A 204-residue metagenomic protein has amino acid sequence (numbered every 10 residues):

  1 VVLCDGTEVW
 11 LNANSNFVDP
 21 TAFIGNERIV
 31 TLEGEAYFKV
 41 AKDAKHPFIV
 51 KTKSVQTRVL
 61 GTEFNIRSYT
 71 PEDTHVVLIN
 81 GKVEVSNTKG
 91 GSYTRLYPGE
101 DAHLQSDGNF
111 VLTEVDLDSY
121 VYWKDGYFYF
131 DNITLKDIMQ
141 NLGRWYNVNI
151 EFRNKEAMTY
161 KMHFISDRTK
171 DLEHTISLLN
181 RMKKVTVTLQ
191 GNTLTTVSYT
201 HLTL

Functional and structural regions predicted by a protein language model:
V1-Y199: A residue-level detector for the "anchor" residue at the start of short, highly conserved motifs
L202-L204: A short, hydrophobic C-terminal helix/tail in secreted or cell-surface proteins
